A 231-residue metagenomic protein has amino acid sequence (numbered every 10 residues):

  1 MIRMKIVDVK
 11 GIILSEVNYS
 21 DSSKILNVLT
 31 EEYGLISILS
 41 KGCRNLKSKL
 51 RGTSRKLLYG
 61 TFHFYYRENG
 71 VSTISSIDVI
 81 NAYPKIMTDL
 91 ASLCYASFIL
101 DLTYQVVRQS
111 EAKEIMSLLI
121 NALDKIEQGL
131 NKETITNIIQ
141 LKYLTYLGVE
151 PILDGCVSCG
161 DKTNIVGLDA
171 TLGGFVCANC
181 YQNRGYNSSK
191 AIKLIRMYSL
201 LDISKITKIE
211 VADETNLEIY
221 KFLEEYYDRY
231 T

Functional and structural regions predicted by a protein language model:
I2-K24, L29-T231: Non-catalytic alpha-helical scaffolds and adjoining flexible linkers that form interface surfaces for assembly
